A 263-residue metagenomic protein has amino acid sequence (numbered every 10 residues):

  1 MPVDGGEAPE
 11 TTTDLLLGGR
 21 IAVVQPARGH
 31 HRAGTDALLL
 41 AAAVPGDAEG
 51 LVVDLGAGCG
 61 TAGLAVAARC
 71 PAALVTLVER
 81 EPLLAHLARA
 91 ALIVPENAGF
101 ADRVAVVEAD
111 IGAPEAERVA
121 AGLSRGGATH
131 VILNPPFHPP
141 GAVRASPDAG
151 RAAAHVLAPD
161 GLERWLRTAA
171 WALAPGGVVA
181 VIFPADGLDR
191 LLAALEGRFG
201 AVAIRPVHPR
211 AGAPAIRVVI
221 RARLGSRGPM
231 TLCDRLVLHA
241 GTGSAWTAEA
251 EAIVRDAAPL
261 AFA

Functional and structural regions predicted by a protein language model:
M1-G18, L51, E96-R103, E117-R125 (+2 more regions): Short, low-complexity, intrinsically disordered N-terminal peptides in bacterial proteins
P2-D47: Class I SAM-dependent transferase core
V24, A105-V107, R205: General small-molecule cofactor/ligand-binding pocket signal
G29, P159-A215: Conserved Class I SAM-dependent methyltransferase catalytic core
D36, A42-D148, E196: Conserved SAM/SAH cofactor-binding pocket of Class I
L40, N134, W165, A222: Residue-level signal for inorganic ion chemistry
P135-W165, W171: Mobile active-site "lid"/loop adjacent to the S-adenosyl-L-methionine
P214-A263: SAM/dcSAM-binding transferase cores
